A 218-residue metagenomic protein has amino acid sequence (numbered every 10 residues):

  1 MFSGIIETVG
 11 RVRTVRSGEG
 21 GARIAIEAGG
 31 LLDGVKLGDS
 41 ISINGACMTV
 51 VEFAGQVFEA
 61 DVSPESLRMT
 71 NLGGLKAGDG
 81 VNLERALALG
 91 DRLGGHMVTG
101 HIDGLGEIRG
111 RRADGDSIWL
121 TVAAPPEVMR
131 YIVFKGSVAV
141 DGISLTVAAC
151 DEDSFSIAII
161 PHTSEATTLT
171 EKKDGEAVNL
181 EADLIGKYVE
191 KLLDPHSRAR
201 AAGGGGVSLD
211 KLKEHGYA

Functional and structural regions predicted by a protein language model:
M1-A218: Conserved loop->alpha-helix
